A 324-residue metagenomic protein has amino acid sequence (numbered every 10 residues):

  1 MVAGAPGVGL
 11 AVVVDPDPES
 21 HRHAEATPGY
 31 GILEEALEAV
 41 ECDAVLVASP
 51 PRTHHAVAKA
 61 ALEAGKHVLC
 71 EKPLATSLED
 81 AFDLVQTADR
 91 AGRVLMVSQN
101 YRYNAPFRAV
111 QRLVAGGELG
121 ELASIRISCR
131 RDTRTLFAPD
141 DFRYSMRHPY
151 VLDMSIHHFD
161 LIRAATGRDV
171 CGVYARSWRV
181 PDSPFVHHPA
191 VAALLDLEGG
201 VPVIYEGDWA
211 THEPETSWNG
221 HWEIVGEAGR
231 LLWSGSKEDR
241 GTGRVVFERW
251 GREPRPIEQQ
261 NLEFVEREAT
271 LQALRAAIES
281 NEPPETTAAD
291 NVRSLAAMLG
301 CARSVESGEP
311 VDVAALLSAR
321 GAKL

Functional and structural regions predicted by a protein language model:
M1-E25: N-terminal Rossmann-like dinucleotide-binding module
T27-T87: Beta-loop-alpha module in the N-terminal Rossmann-like domain of NAD(P)-dependent dehydrogenases, especially those
A44-L46, A273-L324: C-terminal helix-rich "cap/oligomerization" subdomain common to oxidoreductases
V47, C70, L95-V97, Y205 (+1 more regions): Hydrophobic residues in well-ordered beta-strands that form the structural core
D83-N100, G120-I127: Rossmann-fold dehydrogenase core element
Y101-F185, V191, G308: Predominantly a Rossmann-like dinucleotide-binding segment in NAD(P)-dependent oxidoreductases
D153, F159-E238, E268-S280, R320-L324: Contiguous beta-strand/loop segments that form the cofactor/metal-binding neighborhood of enzyme cores
